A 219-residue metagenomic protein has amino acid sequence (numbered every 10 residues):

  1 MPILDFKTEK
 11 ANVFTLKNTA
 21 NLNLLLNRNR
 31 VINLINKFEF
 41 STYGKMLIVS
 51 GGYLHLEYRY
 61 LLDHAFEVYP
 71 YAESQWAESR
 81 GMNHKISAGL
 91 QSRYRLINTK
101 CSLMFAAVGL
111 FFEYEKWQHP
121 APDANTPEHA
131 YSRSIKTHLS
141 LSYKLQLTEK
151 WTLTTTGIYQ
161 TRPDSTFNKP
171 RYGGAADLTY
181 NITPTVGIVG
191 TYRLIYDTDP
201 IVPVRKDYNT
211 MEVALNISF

Functional and structural regions predicted by a protein language model:
M1-F6, L34-F40, P70-S74, L90 (+4 more regions): Transmembrane beta-barrel strands of outer-membrane/channel proteins
M1-N33: Short glycine/proline- and aromatic-enriched beta-strand/turn motifs that initiate or cap beta-hairpins
D5-T8, E39-G44, S74-E78, R93 (+3 more regions): Extracellular loop and loop/strand-boundary signature of outer-membrane beta-barrel proteins
N12-N18, I48-G52, M82-A88, S102 (+3 more regions): Residues that define the transmembrane beta-barrel architecture of outer-membrane proteins
N18-A20, L54-L56, L90, L139-L141 (+2 more regions): Membrane-embedded beta-strands of outer-membrane beta-barrel proteins, especially the hydrophobic/small aromatic
L22-L26, Y60, Y94-L96, F112 (+4 more regions): Residue-level signature of outer-membrane beta-barrel architecture
N27-L34, A65-V68, K100-M104, L147-L153 (+1 more regions): Repeated loop/turn-to-beta-strand initiation elements of outer-membrane beta-barrel proteins
Y180-N181, T191, D207-F219: Outer-membrane beta-barrel "beta-signal"
